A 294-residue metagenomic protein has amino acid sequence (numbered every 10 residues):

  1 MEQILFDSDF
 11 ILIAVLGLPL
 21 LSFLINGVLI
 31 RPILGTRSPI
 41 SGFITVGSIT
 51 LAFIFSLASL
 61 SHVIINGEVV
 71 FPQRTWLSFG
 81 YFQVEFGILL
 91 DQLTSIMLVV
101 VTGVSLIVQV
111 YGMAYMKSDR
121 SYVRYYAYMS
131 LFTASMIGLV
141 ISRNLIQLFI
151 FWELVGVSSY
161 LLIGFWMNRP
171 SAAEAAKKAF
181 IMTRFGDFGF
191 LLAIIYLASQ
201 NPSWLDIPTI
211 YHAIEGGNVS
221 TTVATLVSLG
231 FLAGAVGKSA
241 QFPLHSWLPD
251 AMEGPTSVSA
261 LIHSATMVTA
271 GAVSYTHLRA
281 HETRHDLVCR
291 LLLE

Functional and structural regions predicted by a protein language model:
M1-R279: ...captures the hydrophobic TM-helix bundle architecture rather than a specific catalytic motif, and can also fire on
H277-A280, R284-E294: Single conserved hydrophobic/aromatic residue that forms the stacking wall/gate of nucleotide- or nucleobase-binding
